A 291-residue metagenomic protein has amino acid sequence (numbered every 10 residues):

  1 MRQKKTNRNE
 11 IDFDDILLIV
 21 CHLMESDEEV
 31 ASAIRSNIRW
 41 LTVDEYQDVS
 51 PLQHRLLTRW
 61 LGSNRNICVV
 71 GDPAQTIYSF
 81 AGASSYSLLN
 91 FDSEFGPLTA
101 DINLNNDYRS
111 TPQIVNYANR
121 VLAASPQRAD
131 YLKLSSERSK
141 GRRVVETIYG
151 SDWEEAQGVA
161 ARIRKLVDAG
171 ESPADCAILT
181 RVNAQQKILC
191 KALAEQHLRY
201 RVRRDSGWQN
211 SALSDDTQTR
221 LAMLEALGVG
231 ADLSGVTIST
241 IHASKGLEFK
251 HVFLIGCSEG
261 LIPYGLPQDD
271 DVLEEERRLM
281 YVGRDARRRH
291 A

Functional and structural regions predicted by a protein language model:
M1-N90, N106-S110, G246: Conserved helicase NTPase motor core
K4-R8, P97-I102, L122, P126-A129 (+3 more regions): Short, polar/flexible loop-turn hinges at active-site or ligand-entry regions and domain interfaces
F13-I16, D152-V159: Phosphate/oxyanion-binding active-site loops and adjacent basic polyanion-contact surfaces
A33, L52, L56, Q113 (+2 more regions): Phosphate- and divalent-cation-binding pockets in alpha/beta enzyme and binding domains that engage nucleotide-derived
D44, V70, L104-N106, V144-S151 (+1 more regions): Conserved RecA-like ASCE P-loop NTPase motor core of nucleic-acid helicases/translocases
P51-I148, F253, R284: Conserved RecA-like helicase ATPase core segment that couples NTP binding/hydrolysis to strand translocation
P73-I77, G82-Y86, D107-P112, W153 (+5 more regions): Conserved nucleotide-binding/hydrolysis micro-motifs of P-loop NTPases
K187-L198, R203, Q209-A291: Conserved helicase C-terminal RecA-like lobe
